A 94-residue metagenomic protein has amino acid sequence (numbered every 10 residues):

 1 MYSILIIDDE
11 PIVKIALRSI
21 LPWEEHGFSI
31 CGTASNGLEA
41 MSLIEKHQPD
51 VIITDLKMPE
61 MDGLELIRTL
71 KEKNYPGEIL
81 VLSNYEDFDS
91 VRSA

Functional and structural regions predicted by a protein language model:
Y2-V13, L17-R18: Conserved acidic segment of CheY-like receiver
I7-D8, A34, I52: Conserved sequence signature across two-component system core domains
A16-I20, E24, L43: Alpha-helical interaction/dimerization surfaces of two-component signaling modules
W23-G27, K73-Y75: Short helix-capping segments at alpha-helix termini
E25-I30, H47: A generic structural motif
I30-C31, I79: Hydrophobic/aromatic residues located in beta-strands of well-ordered beta-sheets within soluble catalytic
C31-L38: Conserved Asp/Asn-Gly motif in the active-site loop of CheY-like receiver
M41-S42, K46-A94: CheY-like receiver
